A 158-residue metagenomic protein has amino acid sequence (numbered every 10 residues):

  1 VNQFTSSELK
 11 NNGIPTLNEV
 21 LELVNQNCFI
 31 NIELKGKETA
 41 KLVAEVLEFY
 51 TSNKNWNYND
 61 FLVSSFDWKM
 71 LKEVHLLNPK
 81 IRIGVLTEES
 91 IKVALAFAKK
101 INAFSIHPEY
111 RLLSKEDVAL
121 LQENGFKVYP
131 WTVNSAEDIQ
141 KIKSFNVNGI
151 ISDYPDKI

Functional and structural regions predicted by a protein language model:
V1-N27, V85: An active-site metal/cofactor-coordinating segment within enzyme catalytic domains
K10-I14, G84-I158: C-terminal active-site rim and adjoining tail of enzyme catalytic domains
F29, D60-L62, R82, K127: Proline-centered loop/turn at the N-terminus of a beta-strand
T39-K41, S65-L71, Y110-L121: Active-site-adjacent beta->alpha loops and helix N-cap segments on the catalytic face of soluble alpha/beta enzymes
A40-T51, M70-P79, L95-K99: Distinct, well-ordered alpha-helical segments
F49-Y58, L77-I81, E123-N124: Short helix-capping segments at alpha-helix termini
F61-S65, L86-E88: Short beta-strand-to-loop elements that line the ligand-binding cleft of bilobed periplasmic-binding protein-like
